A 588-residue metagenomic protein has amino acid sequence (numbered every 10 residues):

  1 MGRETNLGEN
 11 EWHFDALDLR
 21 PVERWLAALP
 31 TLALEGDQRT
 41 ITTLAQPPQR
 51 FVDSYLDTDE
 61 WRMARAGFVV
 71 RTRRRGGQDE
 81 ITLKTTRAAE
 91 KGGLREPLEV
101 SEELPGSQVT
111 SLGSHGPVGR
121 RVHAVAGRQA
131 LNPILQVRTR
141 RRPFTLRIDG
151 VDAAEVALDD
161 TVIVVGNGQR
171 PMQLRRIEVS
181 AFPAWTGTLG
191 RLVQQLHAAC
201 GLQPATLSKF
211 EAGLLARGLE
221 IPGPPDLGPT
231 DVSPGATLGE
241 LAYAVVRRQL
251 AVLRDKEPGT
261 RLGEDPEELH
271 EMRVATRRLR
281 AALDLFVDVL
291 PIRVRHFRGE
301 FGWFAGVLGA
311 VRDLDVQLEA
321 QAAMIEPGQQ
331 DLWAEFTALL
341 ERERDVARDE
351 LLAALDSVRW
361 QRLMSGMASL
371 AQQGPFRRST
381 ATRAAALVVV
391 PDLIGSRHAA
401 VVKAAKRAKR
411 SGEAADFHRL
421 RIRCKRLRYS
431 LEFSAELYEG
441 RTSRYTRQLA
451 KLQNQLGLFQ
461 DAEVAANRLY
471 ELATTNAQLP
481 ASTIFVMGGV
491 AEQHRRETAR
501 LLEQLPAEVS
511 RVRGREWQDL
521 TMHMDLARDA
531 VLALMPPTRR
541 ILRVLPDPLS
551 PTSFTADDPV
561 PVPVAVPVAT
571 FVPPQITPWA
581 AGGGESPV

Functional and structural regions predicted by a protein language model:
M1-V588: Function-determining surface determinants
